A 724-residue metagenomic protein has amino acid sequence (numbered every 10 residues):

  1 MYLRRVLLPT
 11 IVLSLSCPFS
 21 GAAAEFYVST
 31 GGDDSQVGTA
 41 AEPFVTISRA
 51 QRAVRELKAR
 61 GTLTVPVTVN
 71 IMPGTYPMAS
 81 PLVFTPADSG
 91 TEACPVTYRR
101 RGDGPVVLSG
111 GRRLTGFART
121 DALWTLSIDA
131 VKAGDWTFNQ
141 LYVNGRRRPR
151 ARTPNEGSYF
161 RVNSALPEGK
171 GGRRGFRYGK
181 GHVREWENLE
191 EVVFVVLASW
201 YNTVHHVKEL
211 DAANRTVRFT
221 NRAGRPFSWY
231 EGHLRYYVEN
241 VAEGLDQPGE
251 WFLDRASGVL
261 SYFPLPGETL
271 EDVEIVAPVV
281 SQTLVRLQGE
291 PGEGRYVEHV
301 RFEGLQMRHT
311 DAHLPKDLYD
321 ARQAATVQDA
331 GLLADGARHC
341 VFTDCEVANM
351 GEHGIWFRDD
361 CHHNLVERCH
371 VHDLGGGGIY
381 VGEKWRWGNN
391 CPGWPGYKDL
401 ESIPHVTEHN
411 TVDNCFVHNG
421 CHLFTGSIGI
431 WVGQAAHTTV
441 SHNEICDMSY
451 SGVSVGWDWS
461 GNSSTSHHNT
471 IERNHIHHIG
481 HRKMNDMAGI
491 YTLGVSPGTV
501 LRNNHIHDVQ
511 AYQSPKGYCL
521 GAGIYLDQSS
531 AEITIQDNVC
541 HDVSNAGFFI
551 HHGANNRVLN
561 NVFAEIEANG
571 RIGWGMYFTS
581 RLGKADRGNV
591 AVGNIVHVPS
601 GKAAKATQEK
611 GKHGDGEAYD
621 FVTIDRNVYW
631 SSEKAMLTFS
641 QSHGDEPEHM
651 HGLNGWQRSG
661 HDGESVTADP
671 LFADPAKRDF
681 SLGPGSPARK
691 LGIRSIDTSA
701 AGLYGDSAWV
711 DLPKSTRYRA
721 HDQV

Functional and structural regions predicted by a protein language model:
M1-L3: N-terminal secretory signal peptides that target proteins for export/translocation
V6-P18: Bacterial N-terminal signal peptides
G21-A24: Boundary at the C-terminal end of the N-terminal hydrophobic targeting segment
Y27-A348, W387-P404, D645-A668, A676-Q723: Extracellular polysaccharide-degrading/modifying enzymes targeting complex plant/algal/animal polysaccharides
P81, A312-A334, A348, E352-H362 (+5 more regions): Glycine- and acidic/polar-rich repeat regions and solenoidal domains
L365: Core nucleic-acid recognition elements
